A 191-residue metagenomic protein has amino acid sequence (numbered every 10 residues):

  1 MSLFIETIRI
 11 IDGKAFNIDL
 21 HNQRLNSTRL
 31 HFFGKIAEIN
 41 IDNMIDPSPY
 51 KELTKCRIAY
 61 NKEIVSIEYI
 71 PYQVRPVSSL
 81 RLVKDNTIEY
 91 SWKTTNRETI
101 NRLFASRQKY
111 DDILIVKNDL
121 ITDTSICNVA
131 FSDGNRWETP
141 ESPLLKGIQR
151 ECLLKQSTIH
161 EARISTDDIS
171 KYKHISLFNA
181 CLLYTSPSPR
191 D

Functional and structural regions predicted by a protein language model:
M1-A37: N-terminal targeting/leader regions
F4, N40-K109, R136: Extended Lys/Arg-rich, glycine-bearing segments that form polyanion-binding/interaction patches within enzyme domains
L25, D119, L153: Residue-level signal for inorganic ion chemistry
Y110-E138, H174: Conserved active-site beta-strand-loop modules that form the wall/rim of enzyme catalytic pockets and either contain
F131-L144, I148-E151: A short, polar/charged loop-to-alpha-helix boundary motif
L144-T166: A conserved acidic, glycine/proline-rich C-terminal tail/linker
R163-F178: An aromatic-glycine-centered, glycine-rich loop/turn in mixed alpha/beta architecture
Y184-D191: Conserved small/polar residues in nucleotide/adenosyl-binding loops
